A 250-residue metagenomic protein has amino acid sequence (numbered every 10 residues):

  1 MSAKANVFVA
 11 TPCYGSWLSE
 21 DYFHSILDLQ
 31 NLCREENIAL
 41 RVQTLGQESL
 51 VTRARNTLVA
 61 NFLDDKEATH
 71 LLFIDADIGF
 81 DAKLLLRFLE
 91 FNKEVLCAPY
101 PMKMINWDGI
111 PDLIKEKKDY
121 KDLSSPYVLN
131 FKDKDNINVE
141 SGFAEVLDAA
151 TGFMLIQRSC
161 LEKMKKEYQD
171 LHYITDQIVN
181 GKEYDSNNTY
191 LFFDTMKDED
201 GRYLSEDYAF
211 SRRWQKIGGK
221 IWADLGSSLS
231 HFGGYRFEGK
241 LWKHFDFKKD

Functional and structural regions predicted by a protein language model:
M1-S49, R53: N-proximal low-complexity "stem/linker" segments adjacent to membrane-targeting elements
S2-F8, K166-D250: C-terminal catalytic/acceptor-binding lobe
P12, E48, D77, L86 (+1 more regions): Polar low-complexity intrinsically disordered regions
R34, L89, W214-Q215: Anion (oxyanion) recognition and catalysis
N56-H70: Active-site nucleotide-sugar/metal-binding loop of Leloir-type enzymes
V59, D81-D194: Conserved catalytic core of nucleotide-sugar-dependent glycosyltransferases
E67-G79: Short beta-strand-to-loop acidic/aromatic patch adjacent to the donor-nucleotide binding site
H70, E94-V95, I221: Short, Asp-centered acidic motifs that coordinate Mg2+ and/or phosphate in catalytic or ligand-binding sites
